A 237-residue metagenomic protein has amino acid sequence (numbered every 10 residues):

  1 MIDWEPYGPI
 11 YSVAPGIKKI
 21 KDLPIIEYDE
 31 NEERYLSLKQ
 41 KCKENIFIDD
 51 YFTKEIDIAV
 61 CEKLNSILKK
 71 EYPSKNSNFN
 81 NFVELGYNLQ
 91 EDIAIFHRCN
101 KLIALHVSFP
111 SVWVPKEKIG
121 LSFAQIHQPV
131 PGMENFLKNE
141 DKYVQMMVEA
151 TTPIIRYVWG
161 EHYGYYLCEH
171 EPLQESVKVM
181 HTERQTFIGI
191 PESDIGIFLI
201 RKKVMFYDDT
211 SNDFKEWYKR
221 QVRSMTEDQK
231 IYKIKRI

Functional and structural regions predicted by a protein language model:
M1-I237: Extended, well-ordered protein cores
